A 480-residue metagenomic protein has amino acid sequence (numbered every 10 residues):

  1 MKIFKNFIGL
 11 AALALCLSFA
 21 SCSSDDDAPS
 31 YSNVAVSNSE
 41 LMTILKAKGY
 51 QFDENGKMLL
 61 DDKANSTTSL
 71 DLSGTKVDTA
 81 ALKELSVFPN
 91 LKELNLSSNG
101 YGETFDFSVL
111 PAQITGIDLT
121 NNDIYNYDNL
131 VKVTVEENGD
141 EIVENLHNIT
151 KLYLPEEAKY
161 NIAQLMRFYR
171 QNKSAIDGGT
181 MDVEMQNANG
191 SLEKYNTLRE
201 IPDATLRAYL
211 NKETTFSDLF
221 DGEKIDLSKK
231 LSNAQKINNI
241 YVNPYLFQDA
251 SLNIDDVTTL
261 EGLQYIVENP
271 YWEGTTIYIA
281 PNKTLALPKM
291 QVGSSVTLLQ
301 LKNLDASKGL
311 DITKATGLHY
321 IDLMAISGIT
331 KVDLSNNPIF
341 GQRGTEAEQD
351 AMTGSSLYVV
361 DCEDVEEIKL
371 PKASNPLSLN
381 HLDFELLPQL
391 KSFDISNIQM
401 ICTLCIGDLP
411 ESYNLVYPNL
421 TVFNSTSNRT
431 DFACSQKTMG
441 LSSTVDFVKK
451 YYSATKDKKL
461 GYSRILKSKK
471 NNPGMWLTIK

Functional and structural regions predicted by a protein language model:
M1-G9: Bacterial N-terminal signal peptides that target proteins for export
L17-S21: C-terminal motif of bacterial Sec signal peptides marking the signal peptidase cleavage site
C22-E84, E93, D123, G139-E141 (+3 more regions): N-terminal capping/linker segments that flank leucine-rich repeat
N65, S86-P89, P111-A112, E144-H147 (+15 more regions): Inter-repeat linker/turn residues at the boundaries of leucine-rich repeats
T68-L72, L94-L96, T115-L119, T150-L152 (+13 more regions): Conserved hydrophobic beta-strand positions in leucine-rich repeat
L70, T79-L85, T104-L110, Y127-V133 (+14 more regions): Canonical leucine-rich repeat
S73, S97, T120, P155 (+14 more regions): Feature marks extracellular polysaccharide-active and adherence modules
K76-D78, G100-G102, D123-Y125, K159 (+10 more regions): Canonical position 11/12 of the leucine-rich repeat
